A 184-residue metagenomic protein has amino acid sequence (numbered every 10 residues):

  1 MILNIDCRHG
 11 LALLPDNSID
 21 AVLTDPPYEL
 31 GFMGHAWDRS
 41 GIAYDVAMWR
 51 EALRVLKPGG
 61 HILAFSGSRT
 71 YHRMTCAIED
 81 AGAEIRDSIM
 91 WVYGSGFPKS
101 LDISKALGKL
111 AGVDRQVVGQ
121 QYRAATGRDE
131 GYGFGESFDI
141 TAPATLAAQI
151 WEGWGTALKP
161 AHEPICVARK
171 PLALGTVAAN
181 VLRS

Functional and structural regions predicted by a protein language model:
M1-S184: Core catalytic lobe of class I
